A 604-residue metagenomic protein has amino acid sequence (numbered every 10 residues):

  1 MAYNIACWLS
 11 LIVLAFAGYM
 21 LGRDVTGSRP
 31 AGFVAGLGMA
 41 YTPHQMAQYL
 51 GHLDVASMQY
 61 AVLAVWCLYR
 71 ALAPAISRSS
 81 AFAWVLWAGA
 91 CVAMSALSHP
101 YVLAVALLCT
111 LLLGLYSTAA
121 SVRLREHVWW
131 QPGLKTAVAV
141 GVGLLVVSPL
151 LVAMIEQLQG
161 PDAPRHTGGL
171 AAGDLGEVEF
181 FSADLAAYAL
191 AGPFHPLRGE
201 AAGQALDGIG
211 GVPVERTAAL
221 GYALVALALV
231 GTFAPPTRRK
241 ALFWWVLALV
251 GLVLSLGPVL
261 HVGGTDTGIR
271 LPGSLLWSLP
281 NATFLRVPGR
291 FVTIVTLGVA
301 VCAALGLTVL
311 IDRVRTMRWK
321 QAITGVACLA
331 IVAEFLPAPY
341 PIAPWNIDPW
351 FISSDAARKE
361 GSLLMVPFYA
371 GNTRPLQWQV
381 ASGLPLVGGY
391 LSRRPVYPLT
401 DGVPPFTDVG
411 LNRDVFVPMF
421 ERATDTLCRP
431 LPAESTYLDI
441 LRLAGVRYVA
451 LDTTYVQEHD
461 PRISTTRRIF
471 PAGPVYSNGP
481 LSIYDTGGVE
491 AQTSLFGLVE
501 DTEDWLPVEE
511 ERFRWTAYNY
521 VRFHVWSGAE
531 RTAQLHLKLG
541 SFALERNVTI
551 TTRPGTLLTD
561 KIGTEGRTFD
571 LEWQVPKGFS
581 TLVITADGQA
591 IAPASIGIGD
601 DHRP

Functional and structural regions predicted by a protein language model:
A6-V25, R29-I76, S80-S121, T136-A153 (+1 more regions): Membrane-embedded helix bundles of polyisoprenyl
F16-M20, D24, L63-A71, T110-T118 (+6 more regions): Transmembrane alpha-helices and membrane-interface helical segments of multi-pass integral membrane enzymes
Q48-A56, G173-D174, G203-R216, V250-G298 (+1 more regions): Membrane-helix boundary/interfacial segments in multi-pass membrane proteins
S79, S121-T136, A228-L271, R313-K320: Membrane-interface helix-loop-helix junctions at transmembrane boundaries of multi-pass membrane enzymes, predominantly
A90-C91, T110, H127-V152, G168-E179 (+1 more regions): Hydrophobic alpha-helical membrane-interfacial segments at the cytosolic entry of transmembrane helices
S148-T232, F284, P288, V292: Periplasmic/ER-lumenal interhelical loops and adjacent helix-loop junctions in multi-pass membrane proteins
H166, D174, V326-G497: Extracytoplasmic
G487-T532, H536-E545, D587-P604: Glycan-recognition and processing domains
